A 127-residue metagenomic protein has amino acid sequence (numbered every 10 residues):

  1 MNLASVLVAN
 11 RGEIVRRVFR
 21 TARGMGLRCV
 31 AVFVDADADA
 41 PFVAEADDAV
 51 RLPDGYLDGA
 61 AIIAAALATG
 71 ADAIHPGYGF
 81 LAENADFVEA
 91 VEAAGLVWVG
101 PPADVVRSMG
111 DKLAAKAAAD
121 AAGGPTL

Functional and structural regions predicted by a protein language model:
M1-L127: N-terminal beta-alpha lobe that positions the nucleotide/phosphoryl donor in ATP/NTP-coupled carboxylate activation
